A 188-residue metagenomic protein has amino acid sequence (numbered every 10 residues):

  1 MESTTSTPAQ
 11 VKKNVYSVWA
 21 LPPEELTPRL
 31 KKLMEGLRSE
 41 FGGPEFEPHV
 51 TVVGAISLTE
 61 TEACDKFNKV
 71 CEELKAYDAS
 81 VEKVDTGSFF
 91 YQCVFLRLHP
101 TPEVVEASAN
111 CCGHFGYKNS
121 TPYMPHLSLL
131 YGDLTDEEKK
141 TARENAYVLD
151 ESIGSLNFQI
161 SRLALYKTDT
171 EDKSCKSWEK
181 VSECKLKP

Functional and structural regions predicted by a protein language model:
M1-S80, T86, L98-N157, E171-P188: Basic, often amphipathic N-terminal segments
D85-F95: Short, basic/glycine-rich phosphate-binding loops at helix/coil junctions that contact nucleotide phosphates
K167-D169: Residue-level signal for short segments within beta-strands and strand-turn junctions of well-structured beta-sheet
